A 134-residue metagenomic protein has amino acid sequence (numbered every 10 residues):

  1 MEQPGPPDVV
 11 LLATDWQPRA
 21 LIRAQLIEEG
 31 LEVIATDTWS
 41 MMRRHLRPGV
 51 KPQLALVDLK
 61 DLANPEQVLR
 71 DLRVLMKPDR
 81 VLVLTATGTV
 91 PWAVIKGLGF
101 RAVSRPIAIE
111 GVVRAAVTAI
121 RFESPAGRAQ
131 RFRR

Functional and structural regions predicted by a protein language model:
M1-E29, S40, R47, K51-Q53 (+2 more regions): Non-catalytic signal-transmission and effector/linker regions of two-component phosphorelay proteins
P7-V10, Q53-V57, D79-V83, R101: Hydrophobic beta-strand segments of well-ordered beta-sheets in folded domains
R19, R43, P52-P78, A86-P91: Conserved phosphotransfer microenvironments
E29, K77, K96-G99: Short, structured coil segments at secondary-structure junctions
V33: Short beta-strand element of Class I
L59-L62, R80-L82, R101-A108, P125-R134: A general structural signal for short secondary-structure boundary/capping elements
L82-T89, V94-E123: Output/docking surface of receiver
